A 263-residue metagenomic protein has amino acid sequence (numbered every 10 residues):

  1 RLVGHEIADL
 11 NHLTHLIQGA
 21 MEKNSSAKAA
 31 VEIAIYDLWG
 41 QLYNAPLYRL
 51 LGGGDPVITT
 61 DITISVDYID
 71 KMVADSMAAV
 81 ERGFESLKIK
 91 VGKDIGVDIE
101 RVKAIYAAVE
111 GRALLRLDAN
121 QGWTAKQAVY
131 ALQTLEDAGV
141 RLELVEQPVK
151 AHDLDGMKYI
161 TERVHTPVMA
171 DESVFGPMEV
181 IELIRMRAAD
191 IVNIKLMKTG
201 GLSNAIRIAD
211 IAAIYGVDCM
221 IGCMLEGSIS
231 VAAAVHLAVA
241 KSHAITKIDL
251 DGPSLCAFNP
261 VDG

Functional and structural regions predicted by a protein language model:
R1-L42: Metal- or metallocofactor-binding catalytic centers and their adjacent structured scaffolds across diverse enzyme
A8, H12, E22, S26 (+11 more regions): Conserved active-site and cofactor/substrate-binding residues in soluble primary-metabolism enzymes
A8-H12, P46-L50, L142-P148, C223-M224: Flexible, glycine/charged-enriched surface loops at secondary-structure junctions
G19, H152-M169, V174-G263: Shared catalytic-loop signature of beta/alpha-barrel
M21, S25, I95, Q147 (+2 more regions): Hydrophobic alpha-helical scaffolding
V31, N44, L87, I105 (+6 more regions): Conserved, mostly hydrophobic/aromatic
I33, L38, I89-V91, A119-N120 (+3 more regions): Generic detector of well-ordered alpha-helical packing
L50-V164: Metal-dependent enolase-superfamily TIM-barrel catalytic cores that perform enediolate-based chemistry
